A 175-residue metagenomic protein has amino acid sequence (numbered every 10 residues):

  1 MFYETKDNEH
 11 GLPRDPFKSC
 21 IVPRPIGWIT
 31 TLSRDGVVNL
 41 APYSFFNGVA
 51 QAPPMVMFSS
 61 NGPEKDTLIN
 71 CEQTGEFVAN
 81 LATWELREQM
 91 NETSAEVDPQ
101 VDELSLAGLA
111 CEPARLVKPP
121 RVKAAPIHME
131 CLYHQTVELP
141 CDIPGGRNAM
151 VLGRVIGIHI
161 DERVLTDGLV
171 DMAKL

Functional and structural regions predicted by a protein language model:
M1-L175: Basic, polyanion-binding surface patches
